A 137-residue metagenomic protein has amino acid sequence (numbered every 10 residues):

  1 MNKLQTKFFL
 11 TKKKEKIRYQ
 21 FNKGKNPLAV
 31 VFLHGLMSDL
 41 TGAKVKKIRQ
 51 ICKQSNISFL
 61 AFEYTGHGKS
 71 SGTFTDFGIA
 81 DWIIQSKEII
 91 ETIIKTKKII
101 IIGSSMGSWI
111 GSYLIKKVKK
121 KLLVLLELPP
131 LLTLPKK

Functional and structural regions predicted by a protein language model:
M1-G24: N-terminal cap/lid segment of alpha/beta-hydrolase-fold proteins
P27-G35: Short beta-strand element of the alpha/beta-hydrolase
M37-A43: Short substrate-entry loop that stabilizes the transition state in hydrolases
V45, R49-S71: Conserved alpha/beta-hydrolase
H67-I93: Catalytic nucleophile-loop/oxyanion-hole region of alpha/beta-hydrolase and closely related hydrolase-like folds
I101-G103, L128: Short beta-strand immediately N-terminal to the catalytic nucleophile in serine-hydrolase-like folds
G103-G111: Gly/Ala-rich beta-loop-alpha elbow adjacent to hydrolase catalytic centers
K120-K137: Hydrolase active-site cap/lid region
